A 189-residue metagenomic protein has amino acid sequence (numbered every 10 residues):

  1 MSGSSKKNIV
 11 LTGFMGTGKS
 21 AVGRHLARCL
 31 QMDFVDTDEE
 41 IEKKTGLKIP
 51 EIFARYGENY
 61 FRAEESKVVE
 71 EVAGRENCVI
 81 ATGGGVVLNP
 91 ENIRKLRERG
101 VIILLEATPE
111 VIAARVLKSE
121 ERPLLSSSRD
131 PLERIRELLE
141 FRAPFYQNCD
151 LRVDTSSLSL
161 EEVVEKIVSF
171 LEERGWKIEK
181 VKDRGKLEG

Functional and structural regions predicted by a protein language model:
S2-S4, H25, C29, E140-G189: NTP-dependent small-molecule kinase module
L11: Hydrophobic anchor at the beta1->P-loop junction of P-loop NTPases
F14: P-loop (Walker A) phosphate-binding loop of NTP-binding proteins
T17: ATP-binding Walker
S20: Walker A/P-loop
D36-R97, E121-P123, F145: ATP-dependent small-molecule kinase phosphotransfer cores that center on conserved nucleotide phosphate-binding segments
G84-V86, T108-E110, L158-S159: Short glycine-rich anion-binding loops that position phosphate/pyrophosphate groups of nucleotides and phosphorylated
E98-A143: A glycine- and Lys/Arg-enriched "phosphate-lid" helix/loop adjacent to the NTP-binding pocket of small-molecule kinases
